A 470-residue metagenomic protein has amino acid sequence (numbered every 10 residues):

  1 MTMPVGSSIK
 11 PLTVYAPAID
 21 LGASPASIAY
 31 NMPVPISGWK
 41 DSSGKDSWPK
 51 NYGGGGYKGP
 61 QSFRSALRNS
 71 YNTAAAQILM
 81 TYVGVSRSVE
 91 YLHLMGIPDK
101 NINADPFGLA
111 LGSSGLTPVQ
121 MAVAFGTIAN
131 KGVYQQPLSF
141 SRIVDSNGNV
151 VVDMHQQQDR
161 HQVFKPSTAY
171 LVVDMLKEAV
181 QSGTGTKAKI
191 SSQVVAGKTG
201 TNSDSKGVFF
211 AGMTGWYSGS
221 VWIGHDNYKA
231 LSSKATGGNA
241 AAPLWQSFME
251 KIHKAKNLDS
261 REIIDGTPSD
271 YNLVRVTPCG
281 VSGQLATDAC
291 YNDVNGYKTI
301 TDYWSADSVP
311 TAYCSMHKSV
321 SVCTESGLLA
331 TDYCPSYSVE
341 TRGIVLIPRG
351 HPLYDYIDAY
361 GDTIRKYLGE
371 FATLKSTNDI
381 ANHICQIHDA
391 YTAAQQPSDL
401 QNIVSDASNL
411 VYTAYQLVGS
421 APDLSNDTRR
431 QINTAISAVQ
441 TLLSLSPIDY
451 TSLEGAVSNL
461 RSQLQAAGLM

Functional and structural regions predicted by a protein language model:
M1, V5, G115-V123, T127-M316 (+1 more regions): A penicillin-recognizing enzyme superfamily signal
P4-N31, A66, A124-I128, V172 (+2 more regions): Active-site SXXK
A23-S88, Y134, S146-E178: Conserved catalytic neighborhood of penicillin-recognizing serine enzymes
I28, S65, A75-L79, Y91 (+5 more regions): Structural recognition of the beta-strand scaffold that forms the well-ordered cores of secreted hydrolase catalytic
S43-N51, Y82-V123: Mid-domain, small-residue-enriched loop/turn segments at the edges of structured enzyme/sensor domains
N272-S398: Low-complexity, Gly/Ser/Thr/Pro-rich intrinsically disordered linker/tail segments
I380, C385-Y391, Q395-P397, V439 (+1 more regions): Repeat-associated, polar segments at repeat-unit boundaries in modular proteins
Q396-S446, A467: Amphipathic, heptad-repeat alpha-helical segments
